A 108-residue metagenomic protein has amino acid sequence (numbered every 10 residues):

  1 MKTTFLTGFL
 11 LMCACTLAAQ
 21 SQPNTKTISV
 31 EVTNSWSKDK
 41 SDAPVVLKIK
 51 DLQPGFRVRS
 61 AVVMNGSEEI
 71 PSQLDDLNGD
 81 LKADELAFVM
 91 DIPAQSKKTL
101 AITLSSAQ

Functional and structural regions predicted by a protein language model:
M1, C15-P23: Basic/polar N-terminal segments that are highly enriched at the extreme N-terminus, encompassing both cleavable
T4-A14: Sec-dependent N-terminal signal peptides
Q20-Q108: Alpha-mannosidase-like glycoside hydrolase catalytic domains involved in N-glycan trimming, generalizing to other
